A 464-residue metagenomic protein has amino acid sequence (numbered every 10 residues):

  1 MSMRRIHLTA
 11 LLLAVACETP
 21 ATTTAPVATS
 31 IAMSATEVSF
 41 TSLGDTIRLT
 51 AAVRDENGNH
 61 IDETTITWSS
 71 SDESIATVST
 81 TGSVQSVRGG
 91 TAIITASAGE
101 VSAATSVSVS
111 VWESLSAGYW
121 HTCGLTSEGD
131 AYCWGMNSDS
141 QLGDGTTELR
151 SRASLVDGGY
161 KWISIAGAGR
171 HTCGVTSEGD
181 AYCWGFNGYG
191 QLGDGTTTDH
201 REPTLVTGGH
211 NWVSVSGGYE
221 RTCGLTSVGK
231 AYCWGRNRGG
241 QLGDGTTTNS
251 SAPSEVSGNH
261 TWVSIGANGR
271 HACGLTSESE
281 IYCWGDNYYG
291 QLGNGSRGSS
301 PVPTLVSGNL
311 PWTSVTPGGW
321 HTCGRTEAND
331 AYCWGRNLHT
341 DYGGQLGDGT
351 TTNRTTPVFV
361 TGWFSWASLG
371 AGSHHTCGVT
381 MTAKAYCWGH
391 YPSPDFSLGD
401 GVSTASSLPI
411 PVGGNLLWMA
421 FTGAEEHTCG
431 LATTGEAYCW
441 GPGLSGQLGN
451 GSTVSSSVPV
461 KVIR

Functional and structural regions predicted by a protein language model:
R4-A10: Sec-dependent signal peptide recognition, specifically the positively charged N-region followed immediately by
L13-A16: C-terminal motif of bacterial Sec signal peptides marking the signal peptidase cleavage site
E18-W112: Extracytoplasmic soluble-region selector
T50, D55-N57, D72, T81 (+15 more regions): Acidic/polar residues in short coil/turn loops that connect beta-strands within repeat-based beta-sheet scaffolds
S108-S138, D144-T147, S154, E436-C439 (+3 more regions): An edge-strand/N-cap motif at the start of beta-rich repeat modules
H121-G124, C133, H171-G174, C183 (+10 more regions): Conserved core positions of repeat-based scaffolds
S127-D130, S151, K161-A166, S177-D180 (+19 more regions): Tandem repeat domain/solenoid detector
W134-R152, W184-E202, Y232-A252, W284-V302 (+3 more regions): Short glycine/serine- and acidic-residue-enriched loop/turn motifs that recur at repeat junctions
